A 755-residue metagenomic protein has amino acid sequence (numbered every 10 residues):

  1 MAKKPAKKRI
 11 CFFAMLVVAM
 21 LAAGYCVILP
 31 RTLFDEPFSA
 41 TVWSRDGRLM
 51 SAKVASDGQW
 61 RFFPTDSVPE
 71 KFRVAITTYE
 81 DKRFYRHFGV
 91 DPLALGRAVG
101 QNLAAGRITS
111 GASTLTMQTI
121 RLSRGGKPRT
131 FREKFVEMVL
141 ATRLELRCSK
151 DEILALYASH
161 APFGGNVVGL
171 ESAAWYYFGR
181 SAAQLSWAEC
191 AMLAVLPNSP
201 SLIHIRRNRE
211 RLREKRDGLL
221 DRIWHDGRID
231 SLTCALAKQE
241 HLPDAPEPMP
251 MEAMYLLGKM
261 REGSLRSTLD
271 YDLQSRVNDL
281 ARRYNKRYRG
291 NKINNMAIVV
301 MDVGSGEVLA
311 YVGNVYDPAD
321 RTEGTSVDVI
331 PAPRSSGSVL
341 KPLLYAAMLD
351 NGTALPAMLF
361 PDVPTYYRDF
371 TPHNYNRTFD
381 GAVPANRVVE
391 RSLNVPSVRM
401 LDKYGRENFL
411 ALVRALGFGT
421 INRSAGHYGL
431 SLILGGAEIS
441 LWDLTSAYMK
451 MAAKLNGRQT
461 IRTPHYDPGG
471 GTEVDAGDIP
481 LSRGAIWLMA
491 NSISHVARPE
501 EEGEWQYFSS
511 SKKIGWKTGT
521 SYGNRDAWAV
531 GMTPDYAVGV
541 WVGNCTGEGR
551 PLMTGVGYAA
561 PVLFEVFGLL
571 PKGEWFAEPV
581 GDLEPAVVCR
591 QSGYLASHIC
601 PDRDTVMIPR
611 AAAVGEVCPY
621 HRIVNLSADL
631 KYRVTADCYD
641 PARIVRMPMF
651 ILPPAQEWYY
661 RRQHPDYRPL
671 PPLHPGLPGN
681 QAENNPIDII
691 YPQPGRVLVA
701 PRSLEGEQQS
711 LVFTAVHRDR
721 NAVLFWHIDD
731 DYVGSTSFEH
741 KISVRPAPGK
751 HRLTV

Functional and structural regions predicted by a protein language model:
A2-G290, V303, E307-L309, V363: Juxtamembrane regions of bacterial inner-membrane/periplasmic proteins, predominantly the peptidoglycan biogenesis
A2-K7, A23, V474-D475, I514-V755: Soluble, non-transmembrane domains of envelope/secretory-pathway proteins that act on or interact with carbohydrate
T41, R48-R61, S172, S201-I205 (+7 more regions): Short pre-catalytic segments that frame enzyme active sites
W43-S44, D467, W516, H727: A general beta-strand register signal
G47, I76, T119, I153 (+15 more regions): Residue-level preference for non-acidic, small/hydrophobic
A104-R129, A183, P246-M260, A354-F409 (+1 more regions): Conserved catalytic neighborhood of penicillin-recognizing serine enzymes
R121, G125, S159-N166, A183 (+12 more regions): Glycine-rich, acidic and aromatic/proline-enriched surface loops and short helix-turn segments that act as binding
S267-Y288, D302, Y311, A319-A332 (+2 more regions): A penicillin-recognizing enzyme superfamily signal
